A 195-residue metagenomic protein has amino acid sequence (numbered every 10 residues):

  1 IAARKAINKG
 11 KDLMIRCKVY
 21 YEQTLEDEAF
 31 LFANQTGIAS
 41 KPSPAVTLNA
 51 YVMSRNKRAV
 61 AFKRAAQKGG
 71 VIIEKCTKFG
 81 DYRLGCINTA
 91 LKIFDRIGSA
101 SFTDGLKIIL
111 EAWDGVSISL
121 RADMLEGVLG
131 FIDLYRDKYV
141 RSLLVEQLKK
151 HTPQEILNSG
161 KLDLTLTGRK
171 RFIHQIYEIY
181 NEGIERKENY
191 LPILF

Functional and structural regions predicted by a protein language model:
I1-K9: A sequence-level detector for short glycine-anchored, His/Arg-bearing signature motifs that mark catalytic or binding
K9-F195: Solvent-exposed functional surfaces
